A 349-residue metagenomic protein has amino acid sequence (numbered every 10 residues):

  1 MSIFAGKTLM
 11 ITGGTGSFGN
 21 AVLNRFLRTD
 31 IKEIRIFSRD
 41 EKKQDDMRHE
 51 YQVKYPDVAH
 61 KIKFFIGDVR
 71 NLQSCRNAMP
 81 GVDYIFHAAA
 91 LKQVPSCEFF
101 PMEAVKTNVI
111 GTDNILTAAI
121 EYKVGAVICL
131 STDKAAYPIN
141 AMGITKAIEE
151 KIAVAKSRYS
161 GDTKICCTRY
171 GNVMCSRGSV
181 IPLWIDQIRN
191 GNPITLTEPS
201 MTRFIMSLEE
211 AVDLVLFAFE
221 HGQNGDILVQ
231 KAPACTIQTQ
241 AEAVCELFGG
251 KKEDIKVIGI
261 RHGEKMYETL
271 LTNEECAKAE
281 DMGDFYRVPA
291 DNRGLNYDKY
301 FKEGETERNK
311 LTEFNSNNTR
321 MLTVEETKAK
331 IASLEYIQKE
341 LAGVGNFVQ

Functional and structural regions predicted by a protein language model:
K7-T29: N-terminal Rossmann NAD(P)H-binding glycine-rich loop of SDR-like oxidoreductase domains
T12, M79-A88, C129: Rossmann-fold scaffold of SDR-type NAD(P)-dependent oxidoreductases
D30-K43: Conserved glycine-rich Rossmann-like NAD(P)H-binding loop of the short-chain dehydrogenase/reductase
S38, F65-I66, K106, E198 (+1 more regions): Conserved residues in the N-terminal Rossmann fold of short-chain dehydrogenase/reductase
K63-Y84: Conserved Rossmann-fold cofactor-binding substructure of NAD(P)-dependent oxidoreductases
F64, A104, V127, I165-T168: Hydrophobic/aromatic anchor residues within beta-strands of the central parallel beta-sheet of Rossmann-like
H87, L91-K151, A155: Conserved Rossmann-fold NAD(P)-dependent oxidoreductase catalytic core, especially the SDR/UDP-sugar
E121, K151-C175, S179-Q349: Strand-loop microenvironment adjacent to phosphate/nucleotide-handling motifs in alpha/beta enzyme folds
